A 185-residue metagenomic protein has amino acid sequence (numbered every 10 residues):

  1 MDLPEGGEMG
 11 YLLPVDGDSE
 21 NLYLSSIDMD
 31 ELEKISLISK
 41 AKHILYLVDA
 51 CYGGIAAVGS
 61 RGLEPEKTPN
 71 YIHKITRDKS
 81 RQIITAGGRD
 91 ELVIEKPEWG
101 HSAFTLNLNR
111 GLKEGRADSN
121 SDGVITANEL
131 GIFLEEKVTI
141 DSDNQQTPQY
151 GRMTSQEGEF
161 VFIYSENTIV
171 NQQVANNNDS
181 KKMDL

Functional and structural regions predicted by a protein language model:
M1-L185: Cysteine endopeptidase catalytic domains of the caspase/legumain-like
